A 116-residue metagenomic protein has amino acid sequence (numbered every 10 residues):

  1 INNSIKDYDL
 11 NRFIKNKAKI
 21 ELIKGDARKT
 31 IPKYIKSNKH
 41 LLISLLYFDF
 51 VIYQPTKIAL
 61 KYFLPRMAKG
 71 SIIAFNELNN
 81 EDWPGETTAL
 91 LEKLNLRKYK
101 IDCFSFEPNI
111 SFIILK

Functional and structural regions predicted by a protein language model:
I1-K116: S-adenosylmethionine/decaboxylated-SAM
